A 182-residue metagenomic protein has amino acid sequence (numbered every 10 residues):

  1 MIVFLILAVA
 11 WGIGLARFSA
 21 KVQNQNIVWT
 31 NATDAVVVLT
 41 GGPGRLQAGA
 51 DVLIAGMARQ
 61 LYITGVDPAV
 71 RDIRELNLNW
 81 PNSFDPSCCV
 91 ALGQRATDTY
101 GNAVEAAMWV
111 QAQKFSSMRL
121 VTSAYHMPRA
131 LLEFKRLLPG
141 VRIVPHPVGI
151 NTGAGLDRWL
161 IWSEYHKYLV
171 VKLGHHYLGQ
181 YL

Functional and structural regions predicted by a protein language model:
M1-R17: Hydrophobic membrane-insertion alpha-helices, especially the h-region of bacterial N-terminal signal peptides
A8, L15, T122, W162-Y165: Generic intrinsically disordered, low-complexity segments enriched for polar/acidic and small residues
V9-W11, V28, V90, Q180-L182: Generic detector of intrinsically disordered, low-complexity, polar/charged segments
F18-I161: A structural signal for short, hydrophobic/glycine-enriched beta-strand patches
L156-Y181: A transmembrane-helix-recognition feature enriched in membrane-embedded lipid enzymes and envelope glyco-/phospholipid
